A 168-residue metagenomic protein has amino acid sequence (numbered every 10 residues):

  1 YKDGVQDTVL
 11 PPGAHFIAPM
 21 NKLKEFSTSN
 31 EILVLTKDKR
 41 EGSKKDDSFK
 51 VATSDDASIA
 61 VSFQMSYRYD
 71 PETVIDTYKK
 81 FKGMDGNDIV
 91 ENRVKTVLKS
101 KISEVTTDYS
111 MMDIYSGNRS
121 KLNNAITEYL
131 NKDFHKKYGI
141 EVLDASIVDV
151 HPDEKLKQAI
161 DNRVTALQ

Functional and structural regions predicted by a protein language model:
Y1-V97, K101: Hydrophobic membrane-anchoring helix/hairpin
A52-S62, S66-Y67, I89-L156: Amphipathic, coiled-coil-like alpha-helical scaffolding segments used for oligomerization/assembly
K155-Q168: Long, charge-rich amphipathic alpha-helical coiled-coil "stalk/tentacle" segments that mediate oligomerization
